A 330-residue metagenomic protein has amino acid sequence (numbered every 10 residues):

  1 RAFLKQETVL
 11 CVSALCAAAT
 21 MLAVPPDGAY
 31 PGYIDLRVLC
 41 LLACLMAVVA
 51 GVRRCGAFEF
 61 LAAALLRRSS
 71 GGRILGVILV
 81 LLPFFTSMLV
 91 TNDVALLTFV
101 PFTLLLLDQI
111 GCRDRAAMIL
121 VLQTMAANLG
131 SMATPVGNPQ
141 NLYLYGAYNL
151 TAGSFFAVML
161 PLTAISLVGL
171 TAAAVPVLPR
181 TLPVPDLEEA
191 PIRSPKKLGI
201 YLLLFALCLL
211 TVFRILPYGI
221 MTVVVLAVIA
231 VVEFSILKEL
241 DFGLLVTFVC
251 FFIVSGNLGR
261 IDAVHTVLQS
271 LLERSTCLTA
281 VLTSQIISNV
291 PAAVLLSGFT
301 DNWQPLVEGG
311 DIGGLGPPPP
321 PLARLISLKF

Functional and structural regions predicted by a protein language model:
R1-V12, G71-G72, I192-I200: N-terminal membrane topogenic signal
A2-Q6, G28-V38, L150-L162, A190-P195 (+4 more regions): Interfacial loop-to-helix junctions that mark the boundaries of transmembrane helices in multi-pass membrane
C11-A23, C44-A50, L82-F84, A127 (+4 more regions): Hydrophobic core segments of alpha-helical transmembrane domains in multi-pass membrane transport and ion-translocation
Y33, C55, E59-A62, L204-G298: Transmembrane helical segments that form the transport core of multi-pass membrane transport proteins
L36-V38, L66-V80, Q109-I119, P195-G199 (+2 more regions): Membrane-interfacial loop-to-helix junctions in multi-pass transporters
A50-G56, T86-T98, G130-N138, V281-S297 (+1 more regions): Short helix-coil transition sites and intra-membrane helix breaks within transmembrane domains of multi-pass
L79-L81, F85-M132, Y143, V294-E308 (+1 more regions): Hydrophobic transmembrane alpha-helices that form the pore/transport pathway of multi-pass ion and small-solute
G153-S194, P319, L325-F330: Juxtamembrane and boundary regions of transmembrane helices in multi-pass small-molecule transporters and channels
